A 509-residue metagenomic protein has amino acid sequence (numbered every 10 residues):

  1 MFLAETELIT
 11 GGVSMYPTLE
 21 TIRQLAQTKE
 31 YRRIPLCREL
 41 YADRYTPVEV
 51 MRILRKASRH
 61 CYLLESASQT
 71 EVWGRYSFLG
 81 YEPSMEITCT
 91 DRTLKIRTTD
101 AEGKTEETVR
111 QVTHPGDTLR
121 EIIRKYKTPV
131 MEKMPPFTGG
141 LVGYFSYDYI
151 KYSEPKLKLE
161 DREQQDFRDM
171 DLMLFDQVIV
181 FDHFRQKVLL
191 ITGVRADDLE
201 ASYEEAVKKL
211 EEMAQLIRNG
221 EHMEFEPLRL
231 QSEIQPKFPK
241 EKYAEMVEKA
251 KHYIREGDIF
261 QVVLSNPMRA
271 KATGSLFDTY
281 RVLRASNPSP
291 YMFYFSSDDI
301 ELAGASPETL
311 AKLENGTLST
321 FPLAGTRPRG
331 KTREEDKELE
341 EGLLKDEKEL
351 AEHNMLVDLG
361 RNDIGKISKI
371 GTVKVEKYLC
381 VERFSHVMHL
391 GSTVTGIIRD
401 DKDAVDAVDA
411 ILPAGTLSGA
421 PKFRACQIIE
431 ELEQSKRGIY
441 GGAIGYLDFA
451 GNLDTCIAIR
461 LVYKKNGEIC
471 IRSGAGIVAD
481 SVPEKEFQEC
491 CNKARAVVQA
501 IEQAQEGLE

Functional and structural regions predicted by a protein language model:
M1-S14: Short, Lys/Arg-enriched N-terminal segments with co-localized hydrophobic residues within the first ~10-30 amino acids
G11-E509: Extended alpha-helical targeting/anchoring segments, especially N-terminal organellar/secretory targeting helices
